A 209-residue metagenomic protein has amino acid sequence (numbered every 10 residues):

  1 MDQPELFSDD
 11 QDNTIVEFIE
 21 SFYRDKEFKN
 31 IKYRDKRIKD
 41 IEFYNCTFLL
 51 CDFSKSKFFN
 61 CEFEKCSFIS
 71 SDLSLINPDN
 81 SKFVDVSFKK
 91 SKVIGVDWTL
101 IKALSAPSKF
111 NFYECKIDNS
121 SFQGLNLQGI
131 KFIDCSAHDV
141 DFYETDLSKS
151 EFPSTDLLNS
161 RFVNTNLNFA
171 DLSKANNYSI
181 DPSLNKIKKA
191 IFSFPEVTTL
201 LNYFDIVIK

Functional and structural regions predicted by a protein language model:
M1-K209: Tandem repeat scaffolds
